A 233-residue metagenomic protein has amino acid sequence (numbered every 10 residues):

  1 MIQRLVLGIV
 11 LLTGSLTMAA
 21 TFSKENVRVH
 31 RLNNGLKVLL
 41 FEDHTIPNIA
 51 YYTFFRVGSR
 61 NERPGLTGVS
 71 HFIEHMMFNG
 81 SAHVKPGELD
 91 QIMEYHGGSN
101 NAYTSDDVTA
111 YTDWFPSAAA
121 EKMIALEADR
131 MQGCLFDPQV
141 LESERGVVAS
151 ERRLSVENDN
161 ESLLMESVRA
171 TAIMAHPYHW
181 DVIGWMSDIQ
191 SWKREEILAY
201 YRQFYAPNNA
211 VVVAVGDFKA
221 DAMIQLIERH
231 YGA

Functional and structural regions predicted by a protein language model:
M1-I2: N-terminal secretory signal peptides that target proteins for export/translocation
L5-G8, M18-D90, T112-F115, E121-E127 (+1 more regions): His/Glu-rich zincin catalytic helix
L12-T13: Repetitive helical segments and hydrophobic/amphipathic motifs
F55, S81-A82, E88-Y200, R229: Acidic/histidine-enriched segments that form metal/cofactor-coordinating and catalytic pocket/exosite environments
